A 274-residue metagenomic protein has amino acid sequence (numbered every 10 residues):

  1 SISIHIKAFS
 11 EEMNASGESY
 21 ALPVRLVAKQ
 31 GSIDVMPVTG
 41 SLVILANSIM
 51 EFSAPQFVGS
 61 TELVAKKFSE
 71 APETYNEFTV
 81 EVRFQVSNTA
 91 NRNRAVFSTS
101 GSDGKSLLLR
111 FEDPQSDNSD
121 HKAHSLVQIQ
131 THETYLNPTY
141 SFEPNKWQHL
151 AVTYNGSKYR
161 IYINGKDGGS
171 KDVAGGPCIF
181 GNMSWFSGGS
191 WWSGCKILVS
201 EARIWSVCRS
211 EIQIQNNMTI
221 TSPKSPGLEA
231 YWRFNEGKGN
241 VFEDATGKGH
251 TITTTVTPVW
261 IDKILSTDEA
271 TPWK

Functional and structural regions predicted by a protein language model:
S1-E51: Short boundary segments that mark the start of a structured unit
P23-G31, S98-S106, N164-G168, T221: Short edge-strand/loop segments of extracellular domains
V43-F57, M218-K274: Extracytoplasmic low-complexity segments
I49-V58, R83-T89, R110-A174, P258-K274: Extracellular glycan-interaction surfaces
M50-H124, R209-Q213: Extracellular glycan-recognition modules
F68-V80, T139-Q148, W192-L198, P223-S225: Extracellular/lumenal carbohydrate-interaction signature centered on repeated Trp-anchored short motifs
F78-N88, S193-T219, E229-K238: Extracellular, beta-strand-rich glycan-interacting domains
K171-L198, P223-E229: Flexible glycan-contacting loops in extracellular carbohydrate-active proteins
